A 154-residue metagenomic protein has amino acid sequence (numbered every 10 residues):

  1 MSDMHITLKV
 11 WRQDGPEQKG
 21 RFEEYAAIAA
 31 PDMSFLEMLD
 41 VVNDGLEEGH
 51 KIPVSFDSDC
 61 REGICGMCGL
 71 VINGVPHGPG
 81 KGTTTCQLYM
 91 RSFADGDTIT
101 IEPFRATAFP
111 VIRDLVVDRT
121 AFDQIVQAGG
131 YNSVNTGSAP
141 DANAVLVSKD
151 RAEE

Functional and structural regions predicted by a protein language model:
M1-E153: Signature of N-terminal electron-transfer/Fe-S-associated modules in redox systems
